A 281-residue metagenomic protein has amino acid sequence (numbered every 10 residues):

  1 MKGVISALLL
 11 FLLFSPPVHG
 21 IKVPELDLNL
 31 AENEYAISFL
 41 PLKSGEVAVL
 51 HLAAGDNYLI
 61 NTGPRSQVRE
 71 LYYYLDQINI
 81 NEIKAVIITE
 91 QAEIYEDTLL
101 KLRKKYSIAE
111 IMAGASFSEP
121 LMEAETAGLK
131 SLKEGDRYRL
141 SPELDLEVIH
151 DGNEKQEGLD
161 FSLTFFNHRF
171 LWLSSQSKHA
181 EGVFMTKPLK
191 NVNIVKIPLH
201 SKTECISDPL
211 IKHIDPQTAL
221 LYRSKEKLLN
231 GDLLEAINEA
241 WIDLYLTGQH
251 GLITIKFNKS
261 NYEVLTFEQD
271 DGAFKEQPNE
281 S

Functional and structural regions predicted by a protein language model:
K2-G55, R137-P142, I149: Zn-dependent metallo-beta-lactamase
K43-E46, I60, R65-Y72, L99-L100 (+2 more regions): Active-site-proximal loop/helix segments of hydrolase catalytic cores
K43-S44, L52-A54, T62-P64, E90 (+6 more regions): A mature extracytoplasmic/lumenal domain signature
L50-A54, F161-F166, F257: Active-site beta-strand termini and strand-to-loop segments that position acidic
A54-D56, L144, F166-F170: Short acidic/polar mixed-charge low-complexity motifs
N81-S131: Active-site HxH/HxHxD metal-binding segment of metal-dependent hydrolases
Y106-E110, D215-T218, A240-D243: A short helix->loop->beta-strand "cap" motif at the edges of active sites that frequently abuts
S118-E157, K225-S281: Binuclear metal-ion centers of metallo-dependent hydrolases, dominated by the metallo-beta-lactamase
